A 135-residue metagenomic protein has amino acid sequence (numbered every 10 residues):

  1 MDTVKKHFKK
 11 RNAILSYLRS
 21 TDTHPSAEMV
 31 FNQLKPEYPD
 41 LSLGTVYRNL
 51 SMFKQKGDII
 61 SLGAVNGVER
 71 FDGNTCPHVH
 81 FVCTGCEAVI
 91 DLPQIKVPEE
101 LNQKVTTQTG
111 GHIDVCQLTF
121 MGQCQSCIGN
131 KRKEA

Functional and structural regions predicted by a protein language model:
M1-S16: Short alpha-helical segments that sit at the start of domains
S20-M29: Short capping segments at the starts of secondary-structure elements
M29-P39: DNA-recognition alpha helix
S42-L43: Short coil turns linking two alpha-helices in DNA-binding domains
V46-K56: Basic amphipathic alpha-helical segments that dock to polyanions
I60-S61, V65-A135: Non-DNA-binding regulatory cores of transcription-related proteins, predominantly C-terminal effector-binding
